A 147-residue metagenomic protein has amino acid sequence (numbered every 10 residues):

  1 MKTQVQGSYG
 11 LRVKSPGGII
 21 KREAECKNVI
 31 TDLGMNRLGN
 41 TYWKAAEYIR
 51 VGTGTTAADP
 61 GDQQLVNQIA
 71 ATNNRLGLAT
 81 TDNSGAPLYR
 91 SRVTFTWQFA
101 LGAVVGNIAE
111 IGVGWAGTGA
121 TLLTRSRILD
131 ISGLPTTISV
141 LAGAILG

Functional and structural regions predicted by a protein language model:
M1-A109, W115-G147: Small cysteine-rich, disulfide-bonded extracellular modules of the LU/uPAR three-finger superfamily and closely related
